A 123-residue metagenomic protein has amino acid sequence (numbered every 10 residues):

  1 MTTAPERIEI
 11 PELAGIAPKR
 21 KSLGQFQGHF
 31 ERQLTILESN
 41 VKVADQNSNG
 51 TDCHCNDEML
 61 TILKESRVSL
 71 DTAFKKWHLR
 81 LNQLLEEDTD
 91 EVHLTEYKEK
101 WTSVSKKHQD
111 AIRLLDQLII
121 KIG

Functional and structural regions predicted by a protein language model:
M1-G123: Extended alpha-helical scaffold segments
